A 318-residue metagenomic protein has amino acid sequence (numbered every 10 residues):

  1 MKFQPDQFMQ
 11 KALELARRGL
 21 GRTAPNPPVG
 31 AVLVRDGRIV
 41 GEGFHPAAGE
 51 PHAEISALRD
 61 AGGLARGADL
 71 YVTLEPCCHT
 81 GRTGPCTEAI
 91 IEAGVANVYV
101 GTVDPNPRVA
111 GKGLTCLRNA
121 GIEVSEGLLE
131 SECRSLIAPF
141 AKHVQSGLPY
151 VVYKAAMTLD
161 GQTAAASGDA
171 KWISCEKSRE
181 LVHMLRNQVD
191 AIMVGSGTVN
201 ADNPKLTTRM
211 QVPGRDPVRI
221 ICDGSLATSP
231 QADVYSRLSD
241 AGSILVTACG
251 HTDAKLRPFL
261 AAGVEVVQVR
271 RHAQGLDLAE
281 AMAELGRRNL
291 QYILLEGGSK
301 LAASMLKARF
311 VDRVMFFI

Functional and structural regions predicted by a protein language model:
K2-A24, H143: Short, basic/aromatic recognition patches
A12, G30, C77, L117 (+6 more regions): Residue-level signal for inorganic ion chemistry
P25-P28, Y150-V151: Short, small/polar residue-rich loop motifs at catalytic or cofactor-binding pockets
V29-G37, A155-A156: Short beta-strand scaffold segments in enzyme catalytic cores
L33-E132, V218, I244, L306: Zn2+-dependent cytidine deaminase-like catalytic core
N97-V98, A191, Y292, D312-R313: Residues at the N-termini of beta-strands
K142, V152-L159, T163-Q291, K300-A303: Active-site ligand-binding patch in enzyme domains
M305-R313: Short acidic amphipathic segments
